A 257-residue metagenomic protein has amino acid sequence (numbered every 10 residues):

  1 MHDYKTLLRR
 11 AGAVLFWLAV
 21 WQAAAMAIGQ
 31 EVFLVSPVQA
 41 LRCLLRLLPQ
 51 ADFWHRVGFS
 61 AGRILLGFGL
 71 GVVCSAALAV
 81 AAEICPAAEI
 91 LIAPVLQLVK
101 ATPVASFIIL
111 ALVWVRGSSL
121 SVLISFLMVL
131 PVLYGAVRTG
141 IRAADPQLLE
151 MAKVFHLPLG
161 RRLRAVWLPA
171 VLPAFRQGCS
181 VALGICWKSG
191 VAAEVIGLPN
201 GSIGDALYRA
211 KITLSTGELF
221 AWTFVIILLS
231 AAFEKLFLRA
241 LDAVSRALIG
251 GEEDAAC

Functional and structural regions predicted by a protein language model:
K5-I28: N-terminal signal-anchor transmembrane alpha helix
A27-G69: Periplasmic/extracellular loop-to-transmembrane helix junction in inner-membrane transport proteins
L66-L96, I109: Transmembrane-helix boundary motif in ABC transporter permease subunits
P86, Q177, A221-C257: C-terminal transmembrane helix and the adjacent membrane-cytosol boundary/short C-terminal tail of inner/organellar
Q97-V132, T139: Generic hydrophobic transmembrane alpha-helix motif, especially the helices
L123, L127, L159-A193, A221: Transmembrane alpha-helices
A136-F175, L207: Short cytoplasmic-facing helical segments at TM-TM junctions of multi-pass membrane proteins
G178-L228: Non-cytoplasmic
